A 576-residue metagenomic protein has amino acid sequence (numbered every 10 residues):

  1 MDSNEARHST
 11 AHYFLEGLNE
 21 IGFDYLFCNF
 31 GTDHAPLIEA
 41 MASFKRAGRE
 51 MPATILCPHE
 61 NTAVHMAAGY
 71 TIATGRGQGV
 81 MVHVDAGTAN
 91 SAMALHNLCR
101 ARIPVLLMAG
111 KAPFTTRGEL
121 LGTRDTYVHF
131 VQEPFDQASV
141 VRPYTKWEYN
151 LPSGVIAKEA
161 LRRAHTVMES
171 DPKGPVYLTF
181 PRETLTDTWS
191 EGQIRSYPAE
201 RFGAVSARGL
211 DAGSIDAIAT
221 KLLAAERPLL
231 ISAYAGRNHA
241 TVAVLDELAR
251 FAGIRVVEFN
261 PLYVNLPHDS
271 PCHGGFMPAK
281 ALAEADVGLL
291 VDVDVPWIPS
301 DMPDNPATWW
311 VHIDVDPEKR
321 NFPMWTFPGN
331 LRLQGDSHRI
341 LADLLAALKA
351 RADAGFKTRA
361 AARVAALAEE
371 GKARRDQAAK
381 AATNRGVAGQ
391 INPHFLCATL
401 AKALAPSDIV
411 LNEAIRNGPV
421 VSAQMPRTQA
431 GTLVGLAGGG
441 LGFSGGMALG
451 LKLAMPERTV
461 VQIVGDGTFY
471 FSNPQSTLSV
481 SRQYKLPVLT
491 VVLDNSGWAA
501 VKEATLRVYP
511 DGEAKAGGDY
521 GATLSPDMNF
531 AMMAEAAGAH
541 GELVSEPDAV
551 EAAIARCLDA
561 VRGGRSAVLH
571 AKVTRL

Functional and structural regions predicted by a protein language model:
M1-E5, P152-V155, A307-A414, G518 (+1 more regions): Phosphate/pyrophosphate-binding active-site segments
D2-R351, P406, L478, P487-T490 (+2 more regions): N-terminal alpha/beta PP-like core and its mobile active-site loop of ThDP/TPP-dependent enzymes
A11-I21, N29-M41, A368-E457: Active-site diphosphate/adenylate-binding microenvironment
K45, T71, M168, A249 (+4 more regions): N-terminal cationic-hydrophobic initiation segments that often serve targeting/anchoring roles
T116-V131, L282-A285, W325, L333-Q334 (+2 more regions): Thiamine diphosphate
T179-E183, A233-Y234, E413-N417, A571-T574: Short, well-ordered beta-to-alpha junction loops that form the rim of enzyme active sites and present histidine/acidic
A233-N238, N384-R385, G465-T468: Conserved short loop/turn motifs at secondary-structure junctions
